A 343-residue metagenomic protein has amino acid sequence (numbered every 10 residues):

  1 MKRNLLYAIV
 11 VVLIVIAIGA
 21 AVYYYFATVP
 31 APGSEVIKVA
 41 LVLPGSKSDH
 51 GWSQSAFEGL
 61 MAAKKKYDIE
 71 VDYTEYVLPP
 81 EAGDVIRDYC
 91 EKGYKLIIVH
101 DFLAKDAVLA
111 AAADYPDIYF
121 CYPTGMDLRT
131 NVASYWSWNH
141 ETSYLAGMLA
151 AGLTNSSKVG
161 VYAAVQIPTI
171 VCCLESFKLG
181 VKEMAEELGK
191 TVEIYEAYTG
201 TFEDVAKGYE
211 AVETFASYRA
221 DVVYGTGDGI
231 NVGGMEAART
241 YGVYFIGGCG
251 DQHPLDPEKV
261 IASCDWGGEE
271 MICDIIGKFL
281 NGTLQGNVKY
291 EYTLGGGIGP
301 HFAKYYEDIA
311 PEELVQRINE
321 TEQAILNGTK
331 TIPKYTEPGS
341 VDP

Functional and structural regions predicted by a protein language model:
M1-S34: Secretory targeting signatures
K2-L6, A31-P343: A residue-level marker of the well-folded mature domains of exported/periplasmic proteins
